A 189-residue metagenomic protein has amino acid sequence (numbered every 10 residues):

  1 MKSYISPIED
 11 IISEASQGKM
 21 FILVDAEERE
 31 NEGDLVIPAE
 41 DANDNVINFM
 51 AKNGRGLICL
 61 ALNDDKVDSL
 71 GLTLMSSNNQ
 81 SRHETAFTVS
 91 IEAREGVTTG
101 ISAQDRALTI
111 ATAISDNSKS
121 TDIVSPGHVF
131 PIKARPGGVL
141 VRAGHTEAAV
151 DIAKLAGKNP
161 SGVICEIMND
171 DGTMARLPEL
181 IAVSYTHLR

Functional and structural regions predicted by a protein language model:
M1-V36: N-terminal glycine-/serine-/threonine-rich phosphate-binding loop
Q17-M20, N31-G33, N53-L57, H83-A86 (+4 more regions): Short coil/turn connectors at secondary-structure junctions
V24-D25, A61, T88-E92, K133 (+1 more regions): Short beta-strand segments
N31, D41-I58, D68-S69, N159-G162 (+2 more regions): Feature captures the catalytic cores and cofactor-binding loops of soluble hydro-lyases/lyases that act on carboxylate
N43-S102: Glycine-rich, N-terminal phosphate-binding loop and its surrounding beta-alpha-beta segment
N78-G137: Hydrophobic alpha-helical hairpins/lids featuring a short glycine-rich hinge
F130, L140-V141, H145-A175: Glycine-rich phosphate/pyrophosphate-binding loops and their adjacent beta-strand/loop elements at enzyme active sites
T186-R189: Conserved small/polar residues in nucleotide/adenosyl-binding loops
